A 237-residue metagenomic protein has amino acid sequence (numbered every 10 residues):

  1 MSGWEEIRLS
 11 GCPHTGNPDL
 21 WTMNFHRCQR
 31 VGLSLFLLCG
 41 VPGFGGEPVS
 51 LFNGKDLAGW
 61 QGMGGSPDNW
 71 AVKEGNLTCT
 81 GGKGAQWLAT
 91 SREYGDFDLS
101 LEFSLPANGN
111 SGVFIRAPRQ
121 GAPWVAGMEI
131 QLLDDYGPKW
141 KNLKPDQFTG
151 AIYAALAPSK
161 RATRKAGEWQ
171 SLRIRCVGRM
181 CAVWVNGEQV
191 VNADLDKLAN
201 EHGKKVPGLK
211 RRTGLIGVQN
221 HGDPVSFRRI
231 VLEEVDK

Functional and structural regions predicted by a protein language model:
R8, R27-R30: Basic polycationic patches enriched in arginine
G32-P42: Bacterial N-terminal signal peptides
F44-K237: Carbohydrate-interacting regions of secretory-pathway proteins
